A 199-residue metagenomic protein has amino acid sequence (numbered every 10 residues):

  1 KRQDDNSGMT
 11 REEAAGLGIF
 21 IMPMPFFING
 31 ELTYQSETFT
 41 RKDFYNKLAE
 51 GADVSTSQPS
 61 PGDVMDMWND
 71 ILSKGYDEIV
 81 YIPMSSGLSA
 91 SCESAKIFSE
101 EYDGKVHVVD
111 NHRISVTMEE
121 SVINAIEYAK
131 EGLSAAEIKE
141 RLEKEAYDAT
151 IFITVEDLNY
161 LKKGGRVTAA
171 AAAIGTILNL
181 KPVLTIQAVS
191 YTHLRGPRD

Functional and structural regions predicted by a protein language model:
R2-D63: N-terminal glycine-rich anion-binding loop in soluble enzyme alpha/beta folds
R2-Q3, Y81-S85, V109-D110: Short beta-strand segments
G16-L17, K74-E78, D103-K105, D148-A149 (+1 more regions): Short coil/turn connectors at secondary-structure junctions
D63-C92: N-terminal glycine-rich phosphate/adenylate-binding segment common to multiple enzyme folds
L88-I151: Active-site histidine-anchored catalytic micro-motif
Y128-A188: Internal, active-site/partner-interface "lid" segment
T192-D199: Conserved small/polar residues in nucleotide/adenosyl-binding loops
